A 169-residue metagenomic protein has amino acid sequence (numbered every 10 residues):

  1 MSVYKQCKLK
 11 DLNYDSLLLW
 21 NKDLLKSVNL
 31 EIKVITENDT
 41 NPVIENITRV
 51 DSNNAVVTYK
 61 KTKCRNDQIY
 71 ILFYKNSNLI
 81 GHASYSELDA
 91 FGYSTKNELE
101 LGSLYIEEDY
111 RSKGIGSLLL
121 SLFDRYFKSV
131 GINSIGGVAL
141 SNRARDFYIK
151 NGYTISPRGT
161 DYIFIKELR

Functional and structural regions predicted by a protein language model:
V3-Y59, Y74: Short amphipathic alpha-helix that is part of the acyltransferase structural core
C64-I69, K75, A83-T95, L104: A conserved beta-strand-loop-helix scaffold within acyl/acetyltransferase catalytic domains
Q68, G159-I163: Short hydrophobic/aromatic beta-strand or adjacent loop that forms the aromatic wall/cage of a ligand/substrate-binding
T95-E108, Y162: Conserved acetyl-CoA binding element of GNAT-fold acetyltransferases
I106, S112-R125, K150: Conserved acetyl-CoA-binding loop-helix of GNAT-fold acetyltransferases
N133: Short acidic/polar active-site loop segments enriched in Thr and Asp
G136-D146, Y162-L168: Conserved beta-strand-loop-alpha-helix junction that forms the acyl-donor binding cleft
I149-G159: Conserved acetyl-CoA-binding loop of GNAT-fold acetyltransferases
